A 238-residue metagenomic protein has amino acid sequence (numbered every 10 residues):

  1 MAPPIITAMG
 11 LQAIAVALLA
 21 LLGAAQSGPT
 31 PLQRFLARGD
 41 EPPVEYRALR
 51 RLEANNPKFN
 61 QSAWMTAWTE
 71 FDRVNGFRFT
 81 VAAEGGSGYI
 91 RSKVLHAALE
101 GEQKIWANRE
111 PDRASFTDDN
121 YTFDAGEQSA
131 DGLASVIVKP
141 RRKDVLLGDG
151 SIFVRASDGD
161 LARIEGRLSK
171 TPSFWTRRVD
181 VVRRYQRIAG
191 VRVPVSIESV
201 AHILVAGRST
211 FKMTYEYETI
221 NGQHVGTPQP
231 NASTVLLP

Functional and structural regions predicted by a protein language model:
A2-I14: Bacterial N-terminal signal peptides that target proteins for export
Q12, V16-P29: Bacterial Sec-dependent signal peptides at the C-terminal "C-region" and cleavage site
A25-D149, A156-A162, S169-V179, V191 (+1 more regions): Structured extracytoplasmic
I188: Cys-His-centered catalytic/binding microenvironment captured across papain-like cysteine peptidases and homologous
